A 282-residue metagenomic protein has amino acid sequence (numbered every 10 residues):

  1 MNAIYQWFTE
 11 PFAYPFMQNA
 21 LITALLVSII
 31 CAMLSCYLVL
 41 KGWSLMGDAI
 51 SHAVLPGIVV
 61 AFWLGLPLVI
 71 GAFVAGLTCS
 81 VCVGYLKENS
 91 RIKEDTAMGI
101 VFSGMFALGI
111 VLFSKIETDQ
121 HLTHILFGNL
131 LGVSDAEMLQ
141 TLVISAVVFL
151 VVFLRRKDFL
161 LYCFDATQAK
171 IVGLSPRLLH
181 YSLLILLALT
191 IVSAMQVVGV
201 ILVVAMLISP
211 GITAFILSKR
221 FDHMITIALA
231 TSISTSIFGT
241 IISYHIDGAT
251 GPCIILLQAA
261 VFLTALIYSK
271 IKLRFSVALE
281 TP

Functional and structural regions predicted by a protein language model:
I4-N19, S90, A97-K157: Transmembrane helix-bundle core of multi-pass membrane transporters and related energy-transducing complexes
Q6-P15, I29-L40, G57-P67, D158-Q168 (+2 more regions): Short juxtamembrane and helix-loop transition motifs at transmembrane-helix boundaries in membrane proteins
A20, V69-G76, D95-G99, L142 (+2 more regions): Loop-to-transmembrane alpha-helix initiation sites
L25, I29-M33, V74-C82, L108 (+5 more regions): Generic alpha-helical transmembrane segments of integral inner-membrane proteins, especially permease/transport modules
C36-T118, F215-T226, S243-I246, K270-I271: Short loop segments and helix-boundary regions at transmembrane helix junctions of multi-pass inner-membrane proteins
M138-P210: Helix-loop-helix "hairpin" substructures at the membrane interface of multi-pass membrane proteins
V197, I201-P252: Transmembrane alpha-helical segments in multi-pass inner-membrane proteins
G248-P282: Cytosolic-side transmembrane-helix boundaries in multi-pass membrane proteins
